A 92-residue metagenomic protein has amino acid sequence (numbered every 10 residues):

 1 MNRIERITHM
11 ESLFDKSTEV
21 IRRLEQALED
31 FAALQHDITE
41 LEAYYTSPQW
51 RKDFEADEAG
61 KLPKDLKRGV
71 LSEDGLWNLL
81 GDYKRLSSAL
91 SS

Functional and structural regions predicted by a protein language model:
R3, H9-R23, H36-S92: Long, low-complexity or tandemly repetitive, helically biased scaffold regions used for multimeric assembly/adhesion
A27-L28: Charged, low-complexity interaction regions
